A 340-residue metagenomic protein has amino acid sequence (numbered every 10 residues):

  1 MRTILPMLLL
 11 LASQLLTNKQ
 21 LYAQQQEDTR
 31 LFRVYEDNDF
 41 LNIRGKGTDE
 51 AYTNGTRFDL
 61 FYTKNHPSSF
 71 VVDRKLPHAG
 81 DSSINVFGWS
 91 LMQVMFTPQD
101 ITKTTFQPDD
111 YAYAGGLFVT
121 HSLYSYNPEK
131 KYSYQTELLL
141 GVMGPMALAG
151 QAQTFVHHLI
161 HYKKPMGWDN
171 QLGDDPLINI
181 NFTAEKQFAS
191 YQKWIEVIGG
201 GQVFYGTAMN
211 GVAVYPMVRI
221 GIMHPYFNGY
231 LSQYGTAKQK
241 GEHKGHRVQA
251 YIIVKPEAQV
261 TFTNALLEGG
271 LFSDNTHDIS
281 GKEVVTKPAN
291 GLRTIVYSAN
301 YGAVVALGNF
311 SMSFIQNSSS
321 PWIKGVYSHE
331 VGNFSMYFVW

Functional and structural regions predicted by a protein language model:
M1-Q26: Bacterial Sec-dependent N-terminal signal peptides
Y22-T29, K64-N85, N127-Q135, F188-V197 (+1 more regions): Short loop/turn motifs that connect adjacent beta-strands in outer-membrane beta-barrel proteins
Q24-H66, L91, T97-D100, T261-T263 (+2 more regions): Short glycine/proline- and aromatic-enriched beta-strand/turn motifs that initiate or cap beta-hairpins
L31, Q99-D100, M223-W340: Outer membrane beta-barrel transmembrane domains
F32-N38, F87-M95, L138-G144, A184 (+6 more regions): Transmembrane beta-barrel strands of outer-membrane/channel proteins
R44-A51, Q202-A213, L292-V296, S320-E330: Solvent-exposed loop/turn segments connecting transmembrane beta-strands in outer-membrane beta-barrel proteins
G55-F58, F118, P216, H329-W340: Outer-membrane beta-barrel "beta-signal"
K75-Q151: Long, hydrophobic/aromatic-enriched structural stretches that serve as scaffold segments
